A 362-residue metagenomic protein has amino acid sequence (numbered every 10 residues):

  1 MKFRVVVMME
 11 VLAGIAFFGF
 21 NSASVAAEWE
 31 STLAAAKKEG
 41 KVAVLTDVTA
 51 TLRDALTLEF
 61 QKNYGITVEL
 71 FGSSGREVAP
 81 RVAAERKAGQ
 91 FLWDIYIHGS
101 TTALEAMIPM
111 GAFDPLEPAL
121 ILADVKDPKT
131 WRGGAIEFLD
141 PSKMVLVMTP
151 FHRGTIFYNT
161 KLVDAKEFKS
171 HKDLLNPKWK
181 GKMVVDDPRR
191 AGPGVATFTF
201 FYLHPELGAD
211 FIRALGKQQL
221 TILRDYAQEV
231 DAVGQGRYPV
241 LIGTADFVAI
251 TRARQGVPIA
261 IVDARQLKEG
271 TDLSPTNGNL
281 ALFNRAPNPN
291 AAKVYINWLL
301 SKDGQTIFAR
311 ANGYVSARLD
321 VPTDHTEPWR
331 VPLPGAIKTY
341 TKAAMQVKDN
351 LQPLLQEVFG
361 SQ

Functional and structural regions predicted by a protein language model:
M8-F20: Bacterial N-terminal signal peptides
V25-A43, Q61-K62, L175-G181: Immediate post-signal peptide segment of exported/extracytoplasmic ligand-binding proteins
A43-T57, E69-A83, F91-V230, G234-R237 (+1 more regions): Extracytoplasmic ligand-binding site segments that recognize negatively charged/polar headgroups
A103-A106, P239-A260: A ligand-binding cleft/hinge motif common to bilobed small-molecule-binding domains
T155-L162, T199-L203, P275-N288, I307-F308: A bilobed periplasmic-binding-protein/Venus flytrap-type ligand-binding module shared by bacterial periplasmic
I212-G216, T221-L223, G256-N284: Periplasmic-binding protein-like
G278-T339: Mature extracytoplasmic/periplasmic domains
P322-Q362: Extracellular/periplasmic bilobal clamshell ligand-binding domains
